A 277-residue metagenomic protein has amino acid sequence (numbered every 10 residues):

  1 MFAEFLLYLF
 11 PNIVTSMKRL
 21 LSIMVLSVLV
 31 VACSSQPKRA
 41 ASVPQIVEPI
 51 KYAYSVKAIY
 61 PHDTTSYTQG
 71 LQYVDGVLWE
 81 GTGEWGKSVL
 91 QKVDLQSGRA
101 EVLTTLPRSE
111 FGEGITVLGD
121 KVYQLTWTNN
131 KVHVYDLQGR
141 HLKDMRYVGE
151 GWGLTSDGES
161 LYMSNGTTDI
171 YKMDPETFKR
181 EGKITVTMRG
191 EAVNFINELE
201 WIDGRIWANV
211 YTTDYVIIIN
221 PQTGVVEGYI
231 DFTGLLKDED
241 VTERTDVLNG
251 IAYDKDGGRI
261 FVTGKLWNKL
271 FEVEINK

Functional and structural regions predicted by a protein language model:
V31-A32: C-terminal motif of bacterial Sec signal peptides marking the signal peptidase cleavage site
Q45-T64, L95-G98: A short helix->beta-strand "capping" segment at the edge of beta-propeller domains
K57-V89, T105-T116: Beta-strand-rich domains and repeat architectures in extracellular enzymes and scaffolds, especially beta-propellers
I59-T64, T104-R108, K143-V148, T185-E191 (+2 more regions): Surface loop/turn motifs at the tips and blade-to-blade linkers of beta-strand repeat domains
T68, I196, E243-A252: Signature of short aromatic-glycine-proline-rich micro-motifs recurring in repeat-based ectodomains
Q72, G114-T116, T155, E200 (+1 more regions): Conserved beta-strand position repeated across blades of beta-propeller domains
D75-G76, G119-D120, G158-E159, D203-G204 (+1 more regions): Short coil/turn segments that connect the beta-strands within blades of beta-propeller domains
E80-E84, V122-N129, L161-T167, A208-T212 (+1 more regions): Conserved beta-strand positions in repeat-built beta-propeller and related beta-rich domains
